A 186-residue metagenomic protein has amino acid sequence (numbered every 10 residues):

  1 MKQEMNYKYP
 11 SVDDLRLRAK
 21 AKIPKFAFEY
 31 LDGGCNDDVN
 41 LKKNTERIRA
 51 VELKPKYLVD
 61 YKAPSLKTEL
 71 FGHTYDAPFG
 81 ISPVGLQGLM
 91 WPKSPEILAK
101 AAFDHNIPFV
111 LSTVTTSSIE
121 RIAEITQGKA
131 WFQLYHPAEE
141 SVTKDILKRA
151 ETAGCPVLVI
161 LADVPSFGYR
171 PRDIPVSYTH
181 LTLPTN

Functional and structural regions predicted by a protein language model:
K2-G72, R170, L181: An N-cap/entry alpha-helix motif that binds or orients negatively charged groups
P24, I81, A102, I160: Conserved, mostly hydrophobic/aromatic
T68, G72-A77, L86-A99, T115-Q127: N-terminal active-site wall of soluble small-molecule enzyme domains
F79-S82, F109-L111, A130-F132, L158: Hydrophobic faces of well-ordered beta-strands that scaffold small-molecule active sites in alpha/beta enzyme cores
S112-T126, E140-D145, F167-P175: Active-site-adjacent beta->alpha loops and helix N-cap segments on the catalytic face of soluble alpha/beta enzymes
E139-L161, D173-I174: Internal gly/pro-rich beta-alpha loop/helix module that stabilizes soluble enzyme cofactors or their anionic handles
T179-T185: Conserved small/polar residues in nucleotide/adenosyl-binding loops
